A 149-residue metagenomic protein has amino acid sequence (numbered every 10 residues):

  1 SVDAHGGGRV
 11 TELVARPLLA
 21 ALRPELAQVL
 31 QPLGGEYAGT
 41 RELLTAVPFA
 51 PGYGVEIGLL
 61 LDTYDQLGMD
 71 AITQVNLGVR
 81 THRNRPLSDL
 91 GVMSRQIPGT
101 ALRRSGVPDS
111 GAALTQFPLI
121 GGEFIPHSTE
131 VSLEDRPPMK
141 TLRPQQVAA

Functional and structural regions predicted by a protein language model:
S1-R41: Acceptor/aglycone-binding surface of glycosyltransferases and processive sugar-polymer synthases
G6-V14, V55, D89, M93: Short acidic-hydrophobic sequence patches enriched in Asp/Glu that either
A20-A21, E25, Q66, Q74 (+2 more regions): Conserved, well-folded catalytic cores of nucleic-acid-processing and energy-transducing macromolecular machines
T45-P51: Conserved nucleotide-sugar donor-binding catalytic segment
P51, L61-G78: Catalytic donor-sugar/metal-binding loop of nucleotide-sugar-dependent glycosyltransferases
T73-G91: Active-site donor/metal-binding and catalytic loop motifs of nucleotide-sugar-dependent glycosylation enzymes
R85-A149: Terminal low-complexity segments of carbohydrate-biosynthetic enzymes
